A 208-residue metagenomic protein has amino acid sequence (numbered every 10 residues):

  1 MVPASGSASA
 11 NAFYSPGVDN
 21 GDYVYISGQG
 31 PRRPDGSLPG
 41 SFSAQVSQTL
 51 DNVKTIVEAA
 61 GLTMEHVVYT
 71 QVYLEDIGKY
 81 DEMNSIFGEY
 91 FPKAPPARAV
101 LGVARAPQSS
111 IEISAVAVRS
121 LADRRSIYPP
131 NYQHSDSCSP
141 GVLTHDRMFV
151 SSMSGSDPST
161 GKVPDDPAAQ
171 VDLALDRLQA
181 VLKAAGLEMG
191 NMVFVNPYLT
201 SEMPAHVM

Functional and structural regions predicted by a protein language model:
M1-D51, T55-Y69, L74-F194, L199-M208: N-terminal presequence-like segments and the immediate start of the first folded domain
